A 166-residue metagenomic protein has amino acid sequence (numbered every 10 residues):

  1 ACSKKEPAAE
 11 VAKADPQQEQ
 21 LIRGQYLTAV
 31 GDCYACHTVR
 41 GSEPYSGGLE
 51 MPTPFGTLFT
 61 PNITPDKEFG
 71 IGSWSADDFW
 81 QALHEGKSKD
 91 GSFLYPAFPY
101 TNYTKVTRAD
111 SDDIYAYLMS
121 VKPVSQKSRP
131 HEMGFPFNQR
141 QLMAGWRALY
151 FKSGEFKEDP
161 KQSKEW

Functional and structural regions predicted by a protein language model:
C2-K5: Bacterial signal peptide processing site
P7-A29, M143-W166: Electrostatic cytochrome c docking/interface patches
A14-Q18, L27, R40-A76, L94-R108 (+1 more regions): Gly/Gly-Pro-rich "capping" loops immediately C-terminal to redox-active cysteine motifs in periplasmic/lumenal
Q17, S75-K89, N102-S128: C-terminal capping alpha-helices of c-type cytochrome domains
L21, T64, G70, P99 (+4 more regions): Interaction-mediating elements
G24, V30-R40, F79, I114 (+2 more regions): The canonical Cys-X-X-Cys-His
A35, P44, E68-I71, K89-D90 (+1 more regions): Short loop/beta submotifs within extracellular cysteine-rich repeat domains
T53-T57, F79, I114, V124 (+1 more regions): Mature, folded catalytic cores of secreted/periplasmic enzymes
